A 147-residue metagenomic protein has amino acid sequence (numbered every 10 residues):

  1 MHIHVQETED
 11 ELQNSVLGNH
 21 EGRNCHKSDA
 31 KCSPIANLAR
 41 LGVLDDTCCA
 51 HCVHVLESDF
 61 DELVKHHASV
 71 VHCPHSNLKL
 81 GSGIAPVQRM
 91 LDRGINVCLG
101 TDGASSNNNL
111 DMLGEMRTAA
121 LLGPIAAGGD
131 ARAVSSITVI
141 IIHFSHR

Functional and structural regions predicted by a protein language model:
M1-S69, G81-V97: Histidine/acidic residue-rich metal-binding segments in metalloenzymes
E7, P74-L78, G103-S105: Short, acidic/turn-prone active-site loops that include or flank metal/cofactor- and phosphate-binding residues
R40-D46, Q88-R147: His/Asp/Glu-enriched, well-ordered alpha-helical/loop segment that forms or immediately abuts the divalent-metal
C52, C73, A119-L121: Generic beta-structure capping elements
K79-S82, N108: Secondary-structure boundary/capping motif
